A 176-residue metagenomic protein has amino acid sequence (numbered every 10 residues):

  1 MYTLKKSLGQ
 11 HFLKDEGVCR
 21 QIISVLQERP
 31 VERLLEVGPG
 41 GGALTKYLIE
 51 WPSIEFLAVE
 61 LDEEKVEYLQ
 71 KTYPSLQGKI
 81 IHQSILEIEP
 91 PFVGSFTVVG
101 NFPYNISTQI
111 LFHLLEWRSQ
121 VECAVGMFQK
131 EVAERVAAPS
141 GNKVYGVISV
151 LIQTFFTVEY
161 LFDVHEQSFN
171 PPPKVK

Functional and structural regions predicted by a protein language model:
M1-K176: Catalytic cores of RNA-modifying enzymes
